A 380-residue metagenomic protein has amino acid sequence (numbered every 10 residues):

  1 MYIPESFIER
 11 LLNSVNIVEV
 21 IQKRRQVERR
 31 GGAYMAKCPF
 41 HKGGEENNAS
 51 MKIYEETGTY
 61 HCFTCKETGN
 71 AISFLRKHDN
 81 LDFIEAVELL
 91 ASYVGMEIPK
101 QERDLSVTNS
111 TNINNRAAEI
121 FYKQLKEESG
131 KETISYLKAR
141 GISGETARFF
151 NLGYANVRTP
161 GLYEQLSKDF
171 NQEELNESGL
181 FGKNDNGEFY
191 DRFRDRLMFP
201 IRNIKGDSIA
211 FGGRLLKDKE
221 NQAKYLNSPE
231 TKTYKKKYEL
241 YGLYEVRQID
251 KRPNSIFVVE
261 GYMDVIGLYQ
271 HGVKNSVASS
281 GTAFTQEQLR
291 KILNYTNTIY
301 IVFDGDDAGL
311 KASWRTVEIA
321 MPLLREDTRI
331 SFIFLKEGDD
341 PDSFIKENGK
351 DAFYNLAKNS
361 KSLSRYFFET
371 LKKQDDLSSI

Functional and structural regions predicted by a protein language model:
M1-E102: N-terminal structured subdomain of primase-like DNA metabolism proteins
R30, N47, N109, N114-R116 (+2 more regions): Phosphate-handling DNA/RNA-contact segment within nucleic-acid enzymes
C38, C62, L75, L137 (+7 more regions): Terminal peptide-recognition signature
N70, N254, V273-N275, T296-T298 (+1 more regions): Short glycine-/polar-rich loops that comprise or flank the Walker A/P-loop and associated switch/sensor motifs
E85-S135: Conserved active-site segments centered on acidic
I256-V258, N297-A308, S313, I333-F334: Acidic beta-strand-to-loop metal/phosphate-binding motif
K291, I319-D327: Arginine/glycine-rich "motif VI" loop of SF2 helicases in the C-terminal RecA-like domain
D327-I380: C-terminal or mid-to-C-terminal helical accessory/interaction module adjacent to the motor/catalytic core
